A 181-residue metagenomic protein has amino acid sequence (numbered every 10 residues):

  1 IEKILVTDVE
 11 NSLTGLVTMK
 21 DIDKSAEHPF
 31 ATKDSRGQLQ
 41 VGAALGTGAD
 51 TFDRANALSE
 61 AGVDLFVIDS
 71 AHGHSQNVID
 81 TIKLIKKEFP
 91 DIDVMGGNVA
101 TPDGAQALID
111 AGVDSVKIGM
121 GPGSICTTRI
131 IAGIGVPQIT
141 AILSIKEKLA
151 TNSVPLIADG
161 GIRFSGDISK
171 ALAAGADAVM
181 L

Functional and structural regions predicted by a protein language model:
I1-D159, R163-L181: Alpha/beta enzyme core
